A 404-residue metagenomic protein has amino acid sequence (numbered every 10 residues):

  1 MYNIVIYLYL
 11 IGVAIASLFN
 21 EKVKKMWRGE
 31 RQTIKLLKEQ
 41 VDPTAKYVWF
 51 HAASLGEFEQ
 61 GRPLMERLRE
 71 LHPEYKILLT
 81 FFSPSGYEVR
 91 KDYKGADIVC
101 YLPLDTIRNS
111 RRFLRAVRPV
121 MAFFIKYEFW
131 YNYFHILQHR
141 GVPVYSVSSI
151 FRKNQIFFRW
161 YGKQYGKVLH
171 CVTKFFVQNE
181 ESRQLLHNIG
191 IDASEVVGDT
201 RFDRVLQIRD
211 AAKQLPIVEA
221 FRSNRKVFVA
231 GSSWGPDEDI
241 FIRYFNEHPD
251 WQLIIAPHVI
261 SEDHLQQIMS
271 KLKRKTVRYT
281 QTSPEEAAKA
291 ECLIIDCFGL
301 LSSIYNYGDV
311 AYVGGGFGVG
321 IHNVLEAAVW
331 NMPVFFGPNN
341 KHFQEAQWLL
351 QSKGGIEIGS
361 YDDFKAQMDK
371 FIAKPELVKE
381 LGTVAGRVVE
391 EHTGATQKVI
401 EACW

Functional and structural regions predicted by a protein language model:
M1-M26, M269: Helix-enriched interaction subdomains in cytosolic or periplasmic regions, typified by TIR/SEFIR signaling/NADase cores
A14-A211, V229, S233-G235, H248 (+1 more regions): Active-site and donor-binding regions of nucleotide-sugar-utilizing enzymes
R67, P73, T80-F81, Y87 (+2 more regions): Donor-nucleotide binding loops and adjacent catalytic segments primarily of GT-B fold Leloir glycosyltransferases
N109-A116, P284-A290, F298-D309, V329: Short acidic alpha-helix that forms the nucleotide-activated donor recognition element in Leloir-type transferases
F113-R115, V168, F221, I304 (+1 more regions): Structural alpha-helical scaffold elements that stabilize or flank donor/cofactor-binding regions in carbohydrate
V142-V144, T276, V334: Hydrophobic beta-strand scaffold residues
V172-F175, N188, L301-R387: Catalytic binding pocket for nucleotide-activated donors in carbohydrate/polymer assembly enzymes
H392-W404: C-terminal alpha-helical cap of glycosyltransferases
